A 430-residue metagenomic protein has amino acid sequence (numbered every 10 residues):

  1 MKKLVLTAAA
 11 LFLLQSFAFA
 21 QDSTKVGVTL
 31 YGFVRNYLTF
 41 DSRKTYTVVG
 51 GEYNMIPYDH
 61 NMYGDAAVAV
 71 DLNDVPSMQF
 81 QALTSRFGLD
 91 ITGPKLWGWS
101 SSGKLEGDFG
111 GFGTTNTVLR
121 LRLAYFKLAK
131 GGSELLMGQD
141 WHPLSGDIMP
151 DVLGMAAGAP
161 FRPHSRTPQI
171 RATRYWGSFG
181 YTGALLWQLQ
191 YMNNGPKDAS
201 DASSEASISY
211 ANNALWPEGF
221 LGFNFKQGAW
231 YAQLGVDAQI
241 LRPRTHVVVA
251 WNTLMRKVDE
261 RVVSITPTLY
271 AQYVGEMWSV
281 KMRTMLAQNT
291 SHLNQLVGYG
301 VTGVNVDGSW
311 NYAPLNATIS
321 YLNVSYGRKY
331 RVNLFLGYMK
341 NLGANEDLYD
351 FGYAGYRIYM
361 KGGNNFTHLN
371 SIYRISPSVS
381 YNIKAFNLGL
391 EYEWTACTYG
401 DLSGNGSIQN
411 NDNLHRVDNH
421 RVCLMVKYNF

Functional and structural regions predicted by a protein language model:
M1-S23: Bacterial Sec-dependent N-terminal signal peptides
S23-G50, H60-M192, N213-L215, F220 (+3 more regions): Outer membrane beta-barrel
T24, D74-A82, T115-V118, R162-H164 (+6 more regions): Short sequence motifs at beta-strands and strand-loop junctions characteristic of Gram-negative outer-membrane
D41-T45, T114-N116, G146-P150, Q190-P196 (+4 more regions): Outer-membrane beta-barrel proteins
G50-G64, T302-D307: Surface-exposed loop/turn segments flanking beta-strands in extracellular/periplasmic regions
L72-V75, G110, L153-G158, G195-S209 (+5 more regions): Extracellular loop and loop/strand-boundary signature of outer-membrane beta-barrel proteins
K226-L369, Y373: Detector for outer-membrane/organellar transmembrane beta-barrel domains, recognizing the amphipathic beta-strand
L414-F430: Outer-membrane beta-barrel "beta-signal"
